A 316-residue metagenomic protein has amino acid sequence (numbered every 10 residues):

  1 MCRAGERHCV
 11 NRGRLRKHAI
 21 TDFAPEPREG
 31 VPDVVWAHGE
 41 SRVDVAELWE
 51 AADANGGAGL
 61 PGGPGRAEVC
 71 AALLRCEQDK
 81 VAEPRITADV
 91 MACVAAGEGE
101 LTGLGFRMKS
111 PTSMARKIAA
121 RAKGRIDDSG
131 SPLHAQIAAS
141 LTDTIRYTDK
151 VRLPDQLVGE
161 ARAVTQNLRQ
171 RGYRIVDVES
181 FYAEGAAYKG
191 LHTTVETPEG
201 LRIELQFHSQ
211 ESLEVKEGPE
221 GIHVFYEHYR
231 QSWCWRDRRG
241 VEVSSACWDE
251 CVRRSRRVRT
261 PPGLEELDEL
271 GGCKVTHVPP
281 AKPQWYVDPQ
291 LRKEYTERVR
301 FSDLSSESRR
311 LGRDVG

Functional and structural regions predicted by a protein language model:
M1-H18, D149, L205, S306-G316: Non-Sec secretion/translocation targeting segments of pathogen effectors
E6-C9, R16, I20, V31 (+7 more regions): Intrinsically disordered, low-complexity peptide-like regions
H8, A24, R28-V31, V35 (+5 more regions): Intrinsically disordered, low-complexity regions of eukaryotic proteins
C9-V10, K17, V34, V43 (+9 more regions): Intrinsically disordered, low-complexity, compositionally biased regions/tails
R16-S129: Intrinsically disordered, low-complexity polar/charged tails and linkers
S129-S131, G316: Short linear interaction motifs
P132-G312: Long beta-strand-rich cores associated with HINT superfamily self-processing modules
